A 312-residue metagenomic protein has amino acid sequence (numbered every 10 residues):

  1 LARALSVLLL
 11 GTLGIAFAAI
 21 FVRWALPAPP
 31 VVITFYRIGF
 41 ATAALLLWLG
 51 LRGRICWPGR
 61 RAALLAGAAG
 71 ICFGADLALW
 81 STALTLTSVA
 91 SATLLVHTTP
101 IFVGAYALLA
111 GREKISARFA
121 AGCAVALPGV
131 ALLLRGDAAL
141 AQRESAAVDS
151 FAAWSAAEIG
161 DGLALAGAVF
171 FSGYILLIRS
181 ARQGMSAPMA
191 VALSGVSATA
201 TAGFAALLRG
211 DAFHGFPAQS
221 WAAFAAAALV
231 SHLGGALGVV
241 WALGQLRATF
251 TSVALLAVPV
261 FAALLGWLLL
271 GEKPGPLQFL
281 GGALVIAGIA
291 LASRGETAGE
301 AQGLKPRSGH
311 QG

Functional and structural regions predicted by a protein language model:
L1-F35, A68-I71, A75, L79 (+3 more regions): Glycine-/small-residue-enriched transmembrane alpha-helix faces in small-molecule transporters and effluxers
R3-L9, V32-W48, A120-P128, I159-A166 (+2 more regions): Hydrophobic alpha-helical transmembrane segments of multi-pass integral membrane proteins, especially transporters
S6, I38, R135-G136, S220-A222 (+1 more regions): C-terminal-most transmembrane helix of multi-pass membrane proteins
G14-A19, R52-S91, L95-V96, L132 (+1 more regions): Specific transmembrane alpha-helical segments of multi-pass solute transporters/efflux pumps, especially DMT/EamA
A25, I33, R37, A83 (+8 more regions): Hydrophobic/aromatic residues within transmembrane alpha-helices of multi-pass small-molecule transporters
V32-A43, S81-K114, G167, A248-W267: Specific alpha-helical transmembrane segments that line the substrate/conduction pathway and gating interfaces
Y36, A92-T98, L177-A200, H232-L268: Helix-helix packing/entry segments at the starts of transmembrane helices
L45, L49, G67, Y106 (+8 more regions): Hydrophobic transmembrane alpha-helices of multi-pass small-molecule transport proteins
